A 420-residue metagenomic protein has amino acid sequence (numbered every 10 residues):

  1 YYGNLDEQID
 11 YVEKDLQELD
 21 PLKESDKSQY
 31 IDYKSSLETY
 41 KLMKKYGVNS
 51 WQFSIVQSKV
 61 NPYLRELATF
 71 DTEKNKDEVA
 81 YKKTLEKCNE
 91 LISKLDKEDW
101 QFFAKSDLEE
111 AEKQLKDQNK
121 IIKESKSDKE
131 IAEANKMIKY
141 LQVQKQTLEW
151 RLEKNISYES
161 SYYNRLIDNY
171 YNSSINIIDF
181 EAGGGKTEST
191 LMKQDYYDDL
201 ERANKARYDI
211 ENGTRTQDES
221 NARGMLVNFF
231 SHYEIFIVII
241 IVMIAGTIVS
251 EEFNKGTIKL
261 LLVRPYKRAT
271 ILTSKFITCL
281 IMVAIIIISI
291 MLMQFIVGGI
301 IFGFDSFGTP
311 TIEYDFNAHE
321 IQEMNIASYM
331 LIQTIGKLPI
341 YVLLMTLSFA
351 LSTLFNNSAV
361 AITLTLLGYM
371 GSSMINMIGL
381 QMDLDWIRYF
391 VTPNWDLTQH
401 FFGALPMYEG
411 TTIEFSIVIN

Functional and structural regions predicted by a protein language model:
Y2-S25, Q29, Y40-D107, Q114 (+6 more regions): Secretory targeting signals
L85, I92-D96, K116, I122-N221: Long amphipathic alpha-helical scaffold segments
N254-L272, F276: Interfacial "coupling" helices/loops that link adjacent transmembrane helices in transporter permeases
G256-T257, L292, T346, I362: Transmembrane alpha-helix boundary/hinge residues in polytopic small-molecule transporters
L260, T278-C279, Y369, S373: Active-site micro-motifs of SAM-dependent methyltransferase domains
Y266, F355-N356: Membrane-helix interface residues
S358-T392: Transmembrane helix segments
